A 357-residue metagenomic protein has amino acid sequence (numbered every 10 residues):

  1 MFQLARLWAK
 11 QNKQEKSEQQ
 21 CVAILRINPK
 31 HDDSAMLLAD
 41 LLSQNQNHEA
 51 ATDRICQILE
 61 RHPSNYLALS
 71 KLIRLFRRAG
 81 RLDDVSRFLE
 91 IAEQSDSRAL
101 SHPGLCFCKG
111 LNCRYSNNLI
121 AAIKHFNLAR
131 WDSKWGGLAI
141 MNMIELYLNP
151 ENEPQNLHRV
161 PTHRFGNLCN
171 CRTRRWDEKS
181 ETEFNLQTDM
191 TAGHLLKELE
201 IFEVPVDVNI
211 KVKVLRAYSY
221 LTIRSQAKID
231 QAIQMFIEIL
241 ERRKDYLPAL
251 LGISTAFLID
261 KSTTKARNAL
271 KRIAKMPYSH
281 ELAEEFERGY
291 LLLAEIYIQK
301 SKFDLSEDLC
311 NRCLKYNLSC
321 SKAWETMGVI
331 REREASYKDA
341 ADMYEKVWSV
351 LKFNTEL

Functional and structural regions predicted by a protein language model:
Q3, L37, K71, C108 (+5 more regions): Canonical tetratricopeptide repeat
R6, D40, R74, L111 (+5 more regions): Residue-level recognition of tetratricopeptide repeat
N12, Q46, G80, N117 (+5 more regions): Residue-level detector of the short coil/turn that links helix A to helix B within each tetratricopeptide repeat
S17, A51, V85, A122 (+6 more regions): Single-residue signature of alpha-solenoid repeat helices
A23-R26, Q57-E60, E93-S97, R130-W131 (+5 more regions): Conserved structural position within tetratricopeptide repeats
P29, P63, S97-L100, K134 (+6 more regions): Short coil turns that delineate tetratricopeptide repeat
